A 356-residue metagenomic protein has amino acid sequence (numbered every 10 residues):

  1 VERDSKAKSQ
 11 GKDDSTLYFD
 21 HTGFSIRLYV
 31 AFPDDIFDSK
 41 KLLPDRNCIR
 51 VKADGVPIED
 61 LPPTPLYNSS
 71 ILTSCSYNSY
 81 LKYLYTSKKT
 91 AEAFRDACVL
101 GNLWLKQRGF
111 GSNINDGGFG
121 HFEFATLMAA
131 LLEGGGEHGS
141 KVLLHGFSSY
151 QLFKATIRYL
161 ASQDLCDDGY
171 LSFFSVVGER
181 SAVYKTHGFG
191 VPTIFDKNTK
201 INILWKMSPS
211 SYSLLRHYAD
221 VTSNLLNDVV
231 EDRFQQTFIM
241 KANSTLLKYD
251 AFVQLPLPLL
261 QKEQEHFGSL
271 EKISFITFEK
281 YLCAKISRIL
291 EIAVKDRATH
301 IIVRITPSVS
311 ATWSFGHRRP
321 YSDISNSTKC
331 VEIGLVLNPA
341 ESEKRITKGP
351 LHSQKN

Functional and structural regions predicted by a protein language model:
V1-N78, K88, H145, S149-N356: Terminal (often C-terminal) interaction modules
G11-D14, G120-F124: Short Gly/Ser/Thr- and Asp/Glu-enriched loop/turn motifs at secondary-structure junctions
P65-G120: Basic, alpha-helical interaction scaffolds
F94, H121-F124, G146-F153: Active-site-proximal structural scaffolding
L105, G109, L132-G139, D164: Eukaryotic basic, amphipathic alpha-helical target segments in cytosolic regions
N113-I114, G136-H145, G169: Short, solvent-exposed secondary-structure capping/transition elements
G120-E123, S140-K141, H145, F174: Extended alpha-helical scaffold/tether regions of large eukaryotic proteins that assemble membrane-trafficking
